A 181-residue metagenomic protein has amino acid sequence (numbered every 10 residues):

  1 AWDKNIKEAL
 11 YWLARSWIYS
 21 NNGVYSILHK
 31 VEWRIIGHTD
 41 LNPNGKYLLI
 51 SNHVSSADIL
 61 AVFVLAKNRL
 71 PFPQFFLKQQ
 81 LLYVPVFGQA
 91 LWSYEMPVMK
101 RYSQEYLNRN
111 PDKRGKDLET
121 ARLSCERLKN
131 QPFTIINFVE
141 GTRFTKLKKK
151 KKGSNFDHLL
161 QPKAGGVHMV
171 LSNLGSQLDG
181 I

Functional and structural regions predicted by a protein language model:
A1-E32, Q89-S93: A transmembrane-helix-recognition feature enriched in membrane-embedded lipid enzymes and envelope glyco-/phospholipid
V24-I181: Soluble catalytic domains of membrane acyltransferases
